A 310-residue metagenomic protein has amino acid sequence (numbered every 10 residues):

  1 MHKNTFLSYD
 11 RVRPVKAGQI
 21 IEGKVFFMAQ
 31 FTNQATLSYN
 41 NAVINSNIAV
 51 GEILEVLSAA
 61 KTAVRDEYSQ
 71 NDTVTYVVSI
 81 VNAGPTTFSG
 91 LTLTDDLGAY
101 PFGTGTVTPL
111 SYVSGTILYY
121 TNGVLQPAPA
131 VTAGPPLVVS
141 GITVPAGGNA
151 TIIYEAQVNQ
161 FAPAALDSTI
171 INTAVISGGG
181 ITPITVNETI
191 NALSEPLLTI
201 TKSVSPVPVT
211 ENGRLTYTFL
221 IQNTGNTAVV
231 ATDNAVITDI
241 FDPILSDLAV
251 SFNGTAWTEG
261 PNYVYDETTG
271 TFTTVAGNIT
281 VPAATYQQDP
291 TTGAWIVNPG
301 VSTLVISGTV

Functional and structural regions predicted by a protein language model:
M1-F27: N-terminal amphipathic/basic-hydrophobic helices that include classical n-h-c signal peptides and signal-anchor
P14, G23-V310: Exported/extracytosolic protein signature
